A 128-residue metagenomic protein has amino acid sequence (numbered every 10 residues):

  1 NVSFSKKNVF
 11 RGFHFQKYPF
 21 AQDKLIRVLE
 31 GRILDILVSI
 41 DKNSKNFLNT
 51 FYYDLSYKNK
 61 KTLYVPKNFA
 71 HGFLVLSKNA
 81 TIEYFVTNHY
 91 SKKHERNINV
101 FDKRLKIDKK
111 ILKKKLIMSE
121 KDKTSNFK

Functional and structural regions predicted by a protein language model:
N1-K58, S77-N79, Y84, H89-K128: Non-catalytic, conserved peripheral segments adjacent to functional cores
L63, H71-L76, Y84: Short beta-strand His + acidic residue motifs that chelate non-heme Fe in jelly-roll/DSBH and cupin folds
